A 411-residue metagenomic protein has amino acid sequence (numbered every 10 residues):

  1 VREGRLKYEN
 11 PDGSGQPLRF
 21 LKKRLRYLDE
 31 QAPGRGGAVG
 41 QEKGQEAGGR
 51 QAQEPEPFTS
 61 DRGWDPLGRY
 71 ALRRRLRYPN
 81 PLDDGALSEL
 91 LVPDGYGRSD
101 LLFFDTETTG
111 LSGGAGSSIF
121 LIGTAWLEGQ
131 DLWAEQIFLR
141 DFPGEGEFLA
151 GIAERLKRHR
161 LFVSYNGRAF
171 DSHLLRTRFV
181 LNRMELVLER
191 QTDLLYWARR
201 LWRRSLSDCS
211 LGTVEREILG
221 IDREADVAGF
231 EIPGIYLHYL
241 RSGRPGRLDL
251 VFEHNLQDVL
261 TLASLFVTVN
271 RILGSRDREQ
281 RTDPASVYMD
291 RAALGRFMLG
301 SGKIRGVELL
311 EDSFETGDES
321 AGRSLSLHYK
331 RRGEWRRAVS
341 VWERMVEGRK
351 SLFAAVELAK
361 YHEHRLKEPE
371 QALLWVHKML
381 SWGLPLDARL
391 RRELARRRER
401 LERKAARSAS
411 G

Functional and structural regions predicted by a protein language model:
V1-R98: N-terminal accessory regions of nucleic-acid-interacting proteins
L91-R158: Conserved RNase H-like, two-metal-ion catalytic cores of nucleic-acid enzymes
L132-I218: Conserved DEDDh/DEDDy metal-dependent 3′-5′ exonuclease domain
L206, L211-P284: Acidic, Mg2+-coordinating catalytic module of metal-dependent nucleases/exonucleases that use a two-metal-ion mechanism
L294, S324-L325, L358, A372 (+1 more regions): Structural register within alpha-helical repeat arrays
M298, Y329, H362-E363, E402: Residue at a conserved register position within TPR or TPR-like alpha-solenoid repeats
